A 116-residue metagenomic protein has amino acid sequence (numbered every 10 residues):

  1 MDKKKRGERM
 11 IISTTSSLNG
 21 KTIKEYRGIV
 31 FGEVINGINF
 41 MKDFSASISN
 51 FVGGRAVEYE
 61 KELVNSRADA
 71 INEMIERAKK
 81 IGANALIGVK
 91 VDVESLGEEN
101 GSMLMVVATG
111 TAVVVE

Functional and structural regions predicted by a protein language model:
M1-K42, K80-N84, S95-E116: N-terminal presequence-like segments and the immediate start of the first folded domain
V30, D43-K90: Short, well-ordered alpha-helical segments
